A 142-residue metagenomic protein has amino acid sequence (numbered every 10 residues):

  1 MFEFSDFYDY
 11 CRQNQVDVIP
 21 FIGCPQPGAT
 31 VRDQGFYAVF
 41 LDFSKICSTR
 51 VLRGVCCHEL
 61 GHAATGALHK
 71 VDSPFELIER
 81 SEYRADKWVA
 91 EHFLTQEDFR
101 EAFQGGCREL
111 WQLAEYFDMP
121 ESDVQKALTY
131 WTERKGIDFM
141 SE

Functional and structural regions predicted by a protein language model:
M1-E142: Active-site hotspot residues in diverse enzymes, especially metal/ion-binding acidic/histidine motifs
